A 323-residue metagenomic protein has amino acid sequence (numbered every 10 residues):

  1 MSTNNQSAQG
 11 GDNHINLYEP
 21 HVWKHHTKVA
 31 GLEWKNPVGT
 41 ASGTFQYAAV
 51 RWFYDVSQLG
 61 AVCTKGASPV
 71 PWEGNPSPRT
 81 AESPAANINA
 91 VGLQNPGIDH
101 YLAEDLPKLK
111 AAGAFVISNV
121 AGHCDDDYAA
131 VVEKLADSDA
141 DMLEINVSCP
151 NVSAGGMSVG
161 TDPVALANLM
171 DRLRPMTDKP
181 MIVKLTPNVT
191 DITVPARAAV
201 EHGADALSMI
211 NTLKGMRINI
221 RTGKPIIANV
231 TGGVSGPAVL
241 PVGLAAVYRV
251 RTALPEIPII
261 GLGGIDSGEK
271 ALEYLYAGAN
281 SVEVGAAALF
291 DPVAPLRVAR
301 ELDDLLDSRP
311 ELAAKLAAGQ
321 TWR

Functional and structural regions predicted by a protein language model:
M1-P20, V234-P258, D266-R323: Alpha/beta catalytic cores of nucleotide-metabolism and tRNA/nucleoside-modifying enzymes
S2-V116, G122: N-terminal capping/small domains of soluble enzymes
V38-T40, G60-T64, V116-V120, L143-I145 (+4 more regions): Hydrophobic faces of well-ordered beta-strands that scaffold small-molecule active sites in alpha/beta enzyme cores
V50-F53, Y128-D137, V189-H202, T252-L254 (+1 more regions): Catalytic cores of alpha/beta
C63-N75, A140-C149, D205-L213: Non-cysteine beta-strand/loop elements that form the S-adenosyl-L-methionine
N87-I88, N95, P150-V164, P195-I257: Glycine/Thr-rich beta-alpha phosphate-binding loop at enzyme active sites
P96-G113, G160-I182, I227-I257, V298-S308: Alpha-helix-loop-beta-strand connector modules within alpha/beta enzyme cores
N119-H123, L185-D191, L240, I257-E269: Glycine-rich beta-to-alpha transition loops that act as phosphate-gripper elements at the mouths of alpha/beta enzyme
